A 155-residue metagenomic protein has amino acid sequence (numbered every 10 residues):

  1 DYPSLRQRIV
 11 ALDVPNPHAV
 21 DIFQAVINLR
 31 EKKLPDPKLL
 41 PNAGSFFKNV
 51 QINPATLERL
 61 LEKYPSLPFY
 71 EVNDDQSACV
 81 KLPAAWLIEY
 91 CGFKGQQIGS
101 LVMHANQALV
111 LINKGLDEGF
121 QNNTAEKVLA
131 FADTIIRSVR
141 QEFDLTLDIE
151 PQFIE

Functional and structural regions predicted by a protein language model:
D1-T124, E142-E155: Phosphate/pyrophosphate- and phosphate-bearing ligand-binding catalytic cores of soluble enzymes
V80, F131-A132: Residue-level preference for nonpolar/small residues embedded in alpha-helices
T124-F131: Beta-rich strand-turn-strand
R137-S138: Recognition helices and adjacent regulatory flanks at domain boundaries
